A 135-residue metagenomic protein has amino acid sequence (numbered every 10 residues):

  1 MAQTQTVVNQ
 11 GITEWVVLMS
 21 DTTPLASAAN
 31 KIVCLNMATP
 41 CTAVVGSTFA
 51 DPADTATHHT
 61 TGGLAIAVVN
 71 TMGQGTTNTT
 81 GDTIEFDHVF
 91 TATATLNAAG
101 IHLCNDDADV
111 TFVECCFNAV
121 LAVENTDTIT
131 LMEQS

Functional and structural regions predicted by a protein language model:
M1-A99, N105-S135: Small cysteine-rich, disulfide-bonded extracellular modules of the LU/uPAR three-finger superfamily and closely related
